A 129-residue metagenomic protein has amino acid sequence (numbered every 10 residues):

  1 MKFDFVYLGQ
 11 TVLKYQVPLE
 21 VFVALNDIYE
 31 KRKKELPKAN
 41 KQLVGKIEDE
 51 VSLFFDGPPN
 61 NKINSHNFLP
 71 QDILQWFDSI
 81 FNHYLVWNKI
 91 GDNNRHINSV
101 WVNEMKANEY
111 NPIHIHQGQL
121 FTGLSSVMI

Functional and structural regions predicted by a protein language model:
M1-G91, N108-Y110: Non-heme Fe(II)/2-oxoglutarate
Y7, R95-I97, F121: A generic fold-level signal
K89-V100: A short coil-to-beta-strand element that immediately follows conserved catalytic motifs
S99-I129: Catalytic core of non-heme Fe(II) oxygenases with the double-stranded beta-helix
